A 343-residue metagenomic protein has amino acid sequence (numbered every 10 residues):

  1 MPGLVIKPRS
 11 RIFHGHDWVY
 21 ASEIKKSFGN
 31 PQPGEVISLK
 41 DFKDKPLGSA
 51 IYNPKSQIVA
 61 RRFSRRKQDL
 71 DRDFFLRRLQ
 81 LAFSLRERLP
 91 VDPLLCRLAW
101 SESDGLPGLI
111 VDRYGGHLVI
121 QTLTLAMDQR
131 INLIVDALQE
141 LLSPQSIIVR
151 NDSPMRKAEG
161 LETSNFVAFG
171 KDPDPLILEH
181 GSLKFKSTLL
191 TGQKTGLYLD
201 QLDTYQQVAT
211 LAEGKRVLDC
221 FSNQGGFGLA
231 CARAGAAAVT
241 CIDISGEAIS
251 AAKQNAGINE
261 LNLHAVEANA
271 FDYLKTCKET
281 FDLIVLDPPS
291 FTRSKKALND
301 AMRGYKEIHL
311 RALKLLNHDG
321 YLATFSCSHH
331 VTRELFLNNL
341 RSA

Functional and structural regions predicted by a protein language model:
M1-Y114: Non-catalytic accessory regions of SAM-dependent methyltransferases
I51, F63, L123, D152 (+1 more regions): Surface loops and adjacent helix of pleckstrin homology
R61-D69, V119-D128: Short histidine-centered catalytic/ligand-binding loop motif
D73, R77, L81-L85, L89-D92 (+3 more regions): A short, charged
A82, A137-L141, N255, A343: Conserved short hydrophobic interaction patches
A99-D112, D128-L197, Q206: Non-catalytic substrate-recognition/targeting regions of SAM-dependent transferases
G170-A343: Rossmann-like S-adenosyl-L-methionine
